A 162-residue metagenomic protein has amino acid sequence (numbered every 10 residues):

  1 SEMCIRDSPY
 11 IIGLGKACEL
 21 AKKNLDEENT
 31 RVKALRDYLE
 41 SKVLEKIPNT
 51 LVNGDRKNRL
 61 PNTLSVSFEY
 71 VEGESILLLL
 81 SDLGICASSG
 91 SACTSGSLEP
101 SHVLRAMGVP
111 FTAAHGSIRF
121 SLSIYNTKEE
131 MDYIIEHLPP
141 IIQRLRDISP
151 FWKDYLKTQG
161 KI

Functional and structural regions predicted by a protein language model:
M3-I5: Short, small-residue-biased leader/transition segments that mark boundaries at the very start of proteins
L14: Residue-level signal for inorganic ion chemistry
C18-S41, L51-L60: Structural signature of PLP-dependent enzymes
E27-V32, P48-D55, G90, L145-D154: Flexible, glycine/charged-enriched surface loops at secondary-structure junctions
V43, P48-L79: Anionic-ligand binding region
L64-R119: Conserved C-terminal alpha-helix-loop-beta "cap" of PLP-dependent enzymes that closes/shapes the active-site mouth
S95, E99-I162: PLP-dependent enzyme catalytic core of the Aspartate aminotransferase-like
